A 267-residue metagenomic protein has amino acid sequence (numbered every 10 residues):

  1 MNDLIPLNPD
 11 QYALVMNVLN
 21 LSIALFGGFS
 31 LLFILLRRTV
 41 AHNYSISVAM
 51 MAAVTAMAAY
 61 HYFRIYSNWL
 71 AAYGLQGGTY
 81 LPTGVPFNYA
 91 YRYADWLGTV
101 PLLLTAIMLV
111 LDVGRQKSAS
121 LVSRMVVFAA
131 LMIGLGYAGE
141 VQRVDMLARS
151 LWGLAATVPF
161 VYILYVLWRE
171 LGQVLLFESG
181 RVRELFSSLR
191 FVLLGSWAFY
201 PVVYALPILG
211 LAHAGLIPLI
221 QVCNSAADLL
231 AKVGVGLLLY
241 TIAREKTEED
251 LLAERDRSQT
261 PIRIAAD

Functional and structural regions predicted by a protein language model:
N2-G27: Hydrophobic transmembrane alpha-helical segments in integral membrane proteins
D10-L14, L81-L97, I220-A226: Short aromatic-rich membrane-water interface segments that cap or initiate transmembrane helices in multi-pass membrane
L25, S47-A71, S196-P207: Hydrophobic alpha-helical transmembrane segments of multi-pass membrane proteins
G28-F33, A106, L135-G139, V158-G180 (+1 more regions): Alpha-helical transmembrane segments in multipass membrane proteins, preferentially the mid-helix core
S30-I34, G84, A90-V141, E170 (+1 more regions): Internal transmembrane alpha-helix with an interfacial aromatic "cap," most often the third helix
Y60-A90, E140-R143: Helix-loop junctions on the outward
A119-R124, S150, L171-G195, I217: Membrane-helix boundary/juxtamembrane motif in polytopic membrane proteins
V166-R169, S188-D267: C-terminal transmembrane-bundle signature of multipass membrane proteins, characterized by strong activation on
